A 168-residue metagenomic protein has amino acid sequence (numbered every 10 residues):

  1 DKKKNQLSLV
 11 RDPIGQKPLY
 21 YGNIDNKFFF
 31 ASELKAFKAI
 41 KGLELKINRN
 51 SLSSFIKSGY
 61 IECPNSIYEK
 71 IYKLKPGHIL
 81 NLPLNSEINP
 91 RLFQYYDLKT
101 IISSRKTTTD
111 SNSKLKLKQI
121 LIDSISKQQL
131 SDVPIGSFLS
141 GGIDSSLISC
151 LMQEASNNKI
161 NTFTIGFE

Functional and structural regions predicted by a protein language model:
D1-E168: Cysteine-centered catalytic environments shared across enzyme families
